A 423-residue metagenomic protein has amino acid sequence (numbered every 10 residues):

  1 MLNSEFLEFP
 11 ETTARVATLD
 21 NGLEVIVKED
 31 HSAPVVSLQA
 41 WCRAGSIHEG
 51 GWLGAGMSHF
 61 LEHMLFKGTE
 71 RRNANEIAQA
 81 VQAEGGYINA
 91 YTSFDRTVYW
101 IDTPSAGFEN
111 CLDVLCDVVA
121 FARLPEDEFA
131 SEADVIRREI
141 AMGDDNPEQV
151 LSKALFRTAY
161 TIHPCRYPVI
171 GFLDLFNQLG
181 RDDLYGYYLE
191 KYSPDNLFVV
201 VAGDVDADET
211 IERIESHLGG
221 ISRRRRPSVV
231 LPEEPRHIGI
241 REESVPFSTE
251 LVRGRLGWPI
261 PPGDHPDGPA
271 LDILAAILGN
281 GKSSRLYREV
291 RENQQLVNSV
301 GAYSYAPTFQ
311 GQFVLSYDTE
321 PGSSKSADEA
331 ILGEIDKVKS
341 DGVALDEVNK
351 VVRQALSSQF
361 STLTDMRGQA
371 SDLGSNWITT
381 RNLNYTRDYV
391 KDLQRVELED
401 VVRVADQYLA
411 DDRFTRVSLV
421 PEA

Functional and structural regions predicted by a protein language model:
M1-N3, I240, R413: Polar low-complexity intrinsically disordered regions
M1-V35: N- or domain-start disorder-to-order transition segments that initiate the globular core
T12-T13, T18, I26-E29, A74-S228 (+6 more regions): Charge-rich, well-structured scaffold segments of protease-associated domains
G22, D30-V81, L256, P266-L278 (+1 more regions): Active/ligand-binding-proximal structured segments within catalytic/core domains that scaffold catalytic residues
Q39-W41, R226-S283: His/Glu-based metal-binding/catalytic segments typifying zinc-dependent metallopeptidases
R285-N293: Short amphipathic alpha-helix segments
